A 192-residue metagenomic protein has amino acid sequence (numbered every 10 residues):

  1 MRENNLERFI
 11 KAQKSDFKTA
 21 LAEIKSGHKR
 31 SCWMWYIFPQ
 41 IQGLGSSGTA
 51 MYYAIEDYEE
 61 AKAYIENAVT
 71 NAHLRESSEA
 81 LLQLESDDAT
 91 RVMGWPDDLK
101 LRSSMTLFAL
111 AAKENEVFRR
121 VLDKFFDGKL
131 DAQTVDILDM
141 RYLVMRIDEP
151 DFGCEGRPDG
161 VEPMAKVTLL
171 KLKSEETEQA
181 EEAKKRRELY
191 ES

Functional and structural regions predicted by a protein language model:
M1-S15, Q133-L138: Extreme N-terminal tail/first-helix region
A22-Y52: Short beta-strand segments
A63-A112: Mid-chain, well-packed structural core segment of small domains
K113-L138: Charged phosphate-binding loop/patch that engages nucleotide di/tri-phosphates or the phosphate backbone of nucleic
L138-R146: Short coil-to-beta-strand transition motifs
D151-V161: Short, solvent-exposed secondary-structure boundary/capping segments
E162-S174: A short beta-strand signature
S174-Y190: Beta-strand/loop nucleic-acid-binding surfaces
